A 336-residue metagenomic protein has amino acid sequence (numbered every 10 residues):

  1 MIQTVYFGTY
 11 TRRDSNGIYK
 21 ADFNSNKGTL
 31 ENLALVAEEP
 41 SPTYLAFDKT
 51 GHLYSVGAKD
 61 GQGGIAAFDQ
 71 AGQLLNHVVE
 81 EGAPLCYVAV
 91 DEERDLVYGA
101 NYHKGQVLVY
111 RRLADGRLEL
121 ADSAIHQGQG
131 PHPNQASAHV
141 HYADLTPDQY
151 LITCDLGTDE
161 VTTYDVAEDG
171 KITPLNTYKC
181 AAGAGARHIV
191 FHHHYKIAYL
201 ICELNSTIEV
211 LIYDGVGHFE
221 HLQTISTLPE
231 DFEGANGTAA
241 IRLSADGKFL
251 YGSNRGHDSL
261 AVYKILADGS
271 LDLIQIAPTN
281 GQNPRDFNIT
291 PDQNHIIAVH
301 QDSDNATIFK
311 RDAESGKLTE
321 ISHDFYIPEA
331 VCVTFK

Functional and structural regions predicted by a protein language model:
Y10-R12, A58-D60, Y102-K104, R112 (+6 more regions): Short loop/turn segments immediately following the C-termini of beta-strands
D22-G28, Q70-A71, Y110-E119, D165-K171 (+3 more regions): Short loop/turn segments immediately following beta-strands, especially the blade-tip and inter-blade linker loops
E31-A37, Q73-V79, D122, G128-P133 (+4 more regions): A short beta-strand motif characteristic of beta-propeller blades
N32-R94: Blade-loop segments of beta-propeller domains
E39-K49, E81-E92, G128-D148, C180-Y195 (+3 more regions): Beta-rich, blade/repeat-based domains predominating in secreted/periplasmic proteins but also intracellular
L74-Y142: Asp-box/WD-like beta-propeller blade repeats and closely related beta-sheet repeat scaffolds
L151-S206: Loop-centered beta-sheet repeat module
